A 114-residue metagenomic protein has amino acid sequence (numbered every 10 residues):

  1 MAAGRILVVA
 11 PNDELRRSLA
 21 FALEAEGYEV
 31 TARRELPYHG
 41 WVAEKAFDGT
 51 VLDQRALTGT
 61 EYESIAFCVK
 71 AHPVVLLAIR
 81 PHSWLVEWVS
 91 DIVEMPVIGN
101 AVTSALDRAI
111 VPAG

Functional and structural regions predicted by a protein language model:
A2-R5: Phosphate-coordination loops involved in phosphoryl transfer and adenosine-cofactor binding
A10: Conserved acidic carboxylate
D13-T31: Two-component/phosphorelay signaling modules centered on CheY-like receiver
R16, L36-W41, D48-A71, I79-H82: Conserved phosphotransfer microenvironments
A32-R34, L76: A structural preference for short, hydrophobic beta-strand core positions in alpha/beta folds
W41-V42, A105: CheY-like receiver
F47-D48, V89: Local beta-strand N-terminus motif with an aromatic residue
H72, L77-G114: Output/docking surface of receiver
